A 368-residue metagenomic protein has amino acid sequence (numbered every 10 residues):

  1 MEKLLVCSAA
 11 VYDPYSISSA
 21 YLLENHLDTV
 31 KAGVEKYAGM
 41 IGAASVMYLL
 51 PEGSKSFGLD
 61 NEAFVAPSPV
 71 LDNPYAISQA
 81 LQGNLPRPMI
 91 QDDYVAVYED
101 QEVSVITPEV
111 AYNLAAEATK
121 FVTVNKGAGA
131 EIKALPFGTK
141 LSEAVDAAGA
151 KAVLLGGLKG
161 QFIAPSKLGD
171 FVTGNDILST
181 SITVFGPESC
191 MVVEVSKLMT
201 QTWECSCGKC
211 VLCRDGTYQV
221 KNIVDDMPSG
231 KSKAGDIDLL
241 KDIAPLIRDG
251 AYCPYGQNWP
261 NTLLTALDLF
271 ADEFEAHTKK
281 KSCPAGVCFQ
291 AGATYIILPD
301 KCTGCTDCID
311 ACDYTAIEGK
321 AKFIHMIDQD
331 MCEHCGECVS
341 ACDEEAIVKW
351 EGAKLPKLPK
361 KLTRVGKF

Functional and structural regions predicted by a protein language model:
K3-L5, D13, L23, L27 (+2 more regions): Hydrophobic alpha-helical positions that pack around
Y12-D13, S68-A80, W203-C213, A251-L267: Conserved phosphate/anionic-ligand binding catalytic regions in large, soluble enzymes, centered on
P51-S54, K140, L154-K167, D215-V220 (+5 more regions): A glycine-rich phosphate-binding loop feature that marks nucleotide/adenosyl-phosphate handling sites
G149-G156, E188-K209, M227-A251: Immediate flanking context of iron-sulfur cluster ligation sites
Q161-V184: Eukaryotic mixed-charge, acidic/polar low-complexity intrinsically disordered regions
K197-E204, D242-P245, S282-G304, T315-H334 (+1 more regions): Ferredoxin-like iron-sulfur electron-transfer modules
V211-Y218, Q257-N258, L264, D307-M326 (+1 more regions): Iron-sulfur cluster-binding cysteine motifs and their immediate structural context in ferredoxin-like electron-transfer
L212-R248, Y255-F274, A346-G352: Iron-sulfur (Fe-S) cluster-binding segments and ferredoxin-like electron-carrier domains, especially [2Fe-2S]
